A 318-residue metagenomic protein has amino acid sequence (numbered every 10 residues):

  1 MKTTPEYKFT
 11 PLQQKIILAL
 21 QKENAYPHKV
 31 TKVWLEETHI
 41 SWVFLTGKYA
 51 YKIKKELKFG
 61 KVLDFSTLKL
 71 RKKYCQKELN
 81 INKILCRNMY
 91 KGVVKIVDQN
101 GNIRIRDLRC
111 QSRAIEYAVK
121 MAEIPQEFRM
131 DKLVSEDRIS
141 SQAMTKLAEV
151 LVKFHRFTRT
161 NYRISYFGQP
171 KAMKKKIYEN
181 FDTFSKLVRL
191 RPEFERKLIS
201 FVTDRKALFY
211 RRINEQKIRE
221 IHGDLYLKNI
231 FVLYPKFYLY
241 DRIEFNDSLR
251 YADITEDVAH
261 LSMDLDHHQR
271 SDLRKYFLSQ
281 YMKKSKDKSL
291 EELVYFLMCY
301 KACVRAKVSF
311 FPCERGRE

Functional and structural regions predicted by a protein language model:
K2-L20: N-terminal accessory/targeting segments that precede structured cores
Q14-N214, E220-H222, L227-V304: Conserved ATP-binding subdomain of kinase catalytic cores across diverse folds
K307-E318: ATP/Mg2+ or Mg2+-diphosphate-binding catalytic cores that bind nucleotide phosphates or diphosphates via glycine-rich
